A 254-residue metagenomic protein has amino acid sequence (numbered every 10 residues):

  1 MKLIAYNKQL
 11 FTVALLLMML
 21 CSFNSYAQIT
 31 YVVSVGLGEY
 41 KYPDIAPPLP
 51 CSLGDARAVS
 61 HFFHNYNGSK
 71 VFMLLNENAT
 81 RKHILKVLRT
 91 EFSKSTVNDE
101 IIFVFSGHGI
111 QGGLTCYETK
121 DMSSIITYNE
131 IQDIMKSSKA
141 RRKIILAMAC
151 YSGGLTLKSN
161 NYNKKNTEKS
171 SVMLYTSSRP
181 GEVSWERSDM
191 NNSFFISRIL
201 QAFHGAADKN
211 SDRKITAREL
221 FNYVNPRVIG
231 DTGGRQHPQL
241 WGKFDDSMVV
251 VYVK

Functional and structural regions predicted by a protein language model:
K2-V13: Bacterial N-terminal signal peptides that target proteins for export
A5, S22-F23: Generic extreme N-terminus detector
T12-S22: Bacterial N-terminal signal peptides
F23-K254: Cysteine endopeptidase catalytic domains of the caspase/legumain-like
